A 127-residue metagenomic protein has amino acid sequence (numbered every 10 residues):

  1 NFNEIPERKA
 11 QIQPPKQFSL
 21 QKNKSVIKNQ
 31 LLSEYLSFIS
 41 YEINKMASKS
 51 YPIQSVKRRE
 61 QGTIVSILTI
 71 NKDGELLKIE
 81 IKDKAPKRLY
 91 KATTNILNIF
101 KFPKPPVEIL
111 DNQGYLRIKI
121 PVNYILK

Functional and structural regions predicted by a protein language model:
N1-N29: A sequence-level signature for low-complexity, intrinsically disordered linkers and tails enriched in proline
R8, K16, E60-S66, L77 (+1 more regions): Envelope-exposed proteins and targeting segments
V26-Q54, R59-T63: Extracytoplasmic/periplasm-facing segments of secreted or lipoprotein envelope proteins
Q30-S33, K49-V56, T94-K127: Short, positively biased Gly/Pro-containing turn/loop motifs at secondary-structure boundaries
Y51, R88-L89: Generic hydrophobic secondary-structure packing signal
S55-A85, L97: Short tight loops/turns at secondary-structure junctions
L77-K78, K91, I109: Long, acidic/polar E/Q/S-rich protein-interaction regions used at subunit-assembly interfaces
